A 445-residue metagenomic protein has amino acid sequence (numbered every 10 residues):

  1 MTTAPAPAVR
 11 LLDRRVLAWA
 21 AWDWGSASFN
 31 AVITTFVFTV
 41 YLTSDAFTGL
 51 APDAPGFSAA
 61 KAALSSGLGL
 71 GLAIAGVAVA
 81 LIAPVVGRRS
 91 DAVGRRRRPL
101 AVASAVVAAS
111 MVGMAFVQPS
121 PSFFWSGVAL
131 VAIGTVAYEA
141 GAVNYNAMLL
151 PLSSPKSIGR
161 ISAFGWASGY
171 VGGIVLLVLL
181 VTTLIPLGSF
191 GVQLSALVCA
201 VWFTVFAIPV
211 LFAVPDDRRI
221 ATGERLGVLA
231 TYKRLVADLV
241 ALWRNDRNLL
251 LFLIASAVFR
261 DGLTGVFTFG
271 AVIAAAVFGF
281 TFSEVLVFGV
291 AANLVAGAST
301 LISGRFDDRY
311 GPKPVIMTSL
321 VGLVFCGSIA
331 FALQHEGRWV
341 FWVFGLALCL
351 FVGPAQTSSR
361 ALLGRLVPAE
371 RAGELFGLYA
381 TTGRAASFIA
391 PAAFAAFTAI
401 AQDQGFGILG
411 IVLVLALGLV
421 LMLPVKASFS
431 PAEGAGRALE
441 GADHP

Functional and structural regions predicted by a protein language model:
T2-L17, D216-I254: Juxtamembrane intracellular "pre-TM" segments in multi-pass secondary transporters
A31-L64, T268-V285: Short amphipathic helix-loop junctions that connect adjacent transmembrane helices in Major Facilitator Superfamily/SLC
A59-A62, T182-V201, A396-L415: A membrane-interface helix-boundary motif in multi-pass transporters
L81-R95, A298-P312, T398: Helix-to-loop junctions at the C-terminal end of transmembrane segments in multipass secondary transporters
S90-A105, R309-V321: Cytoplasmic membrane-interface "Motif A"-like loop-to-helix N-cap segments of 12-TM Major Facilitator Superfamily
S104-P121, V321-H335: C-terminal ends and interior cores of transmembrane alpha-helices in multi-pass membrane transporters/permeases
A115, W202-A213, L409-P445: Multi-pass alpha-helical transporter architecture, strongest for 12-TM Major Facilitator/SLC carriers used
K313-Q356: C-terminal transmembrane helical hairpin of 12-TM major facilitator-type secondary transporters
